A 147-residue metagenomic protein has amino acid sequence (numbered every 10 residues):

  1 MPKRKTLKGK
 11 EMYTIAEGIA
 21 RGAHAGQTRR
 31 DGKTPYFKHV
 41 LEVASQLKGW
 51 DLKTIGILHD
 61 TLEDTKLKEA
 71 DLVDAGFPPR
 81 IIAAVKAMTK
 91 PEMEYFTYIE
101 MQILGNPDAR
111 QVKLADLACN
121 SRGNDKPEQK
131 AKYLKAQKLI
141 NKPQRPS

Functional and structural regions predicted by a protein language model:
P2-S147: Active-site helical microenvironments for divalent-metal-assisted chemistry
